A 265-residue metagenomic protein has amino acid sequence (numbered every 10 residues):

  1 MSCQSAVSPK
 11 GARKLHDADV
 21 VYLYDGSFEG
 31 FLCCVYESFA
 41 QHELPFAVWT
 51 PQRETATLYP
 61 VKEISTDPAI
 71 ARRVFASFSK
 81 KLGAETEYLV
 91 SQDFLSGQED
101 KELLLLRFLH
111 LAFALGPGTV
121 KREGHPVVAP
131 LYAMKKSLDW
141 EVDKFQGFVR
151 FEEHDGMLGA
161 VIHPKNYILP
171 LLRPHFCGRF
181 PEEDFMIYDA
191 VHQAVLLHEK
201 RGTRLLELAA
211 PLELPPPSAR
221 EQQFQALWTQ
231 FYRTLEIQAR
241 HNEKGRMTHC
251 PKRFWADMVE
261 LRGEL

Functional and structural regions predicted by a protein language model:
S2-C3, V7-A69: N-terminal ordered "arm"
V20-S27, K62, P126, M157-I168 (+1 more regions): Conserved aromatic-histidine-acidic binding/catalytic patches
G30-Q41, L106-A114, P174-G178, A226-R233: Short, hydrophobic/amphipathic alpha-helical patches that form generic packing surfaces within helical domains
W49-K144: Charged, alpha-helical interface segments at or near domain boundaries
S65-V74, G202-L214: Acidic, Ser/Thr-rich peripheral helices and adjacent loops at domain boundaries
Y88-D93, A190, H241-M247: Short coil/turn segments at secondary-structure boundaries
P117-L208: Internal, well-folded beta-alpha domain core
E182-D184, V195-L196, K200, L212-L265: Long, compositionally biased intrinsically disordered terminal regions
